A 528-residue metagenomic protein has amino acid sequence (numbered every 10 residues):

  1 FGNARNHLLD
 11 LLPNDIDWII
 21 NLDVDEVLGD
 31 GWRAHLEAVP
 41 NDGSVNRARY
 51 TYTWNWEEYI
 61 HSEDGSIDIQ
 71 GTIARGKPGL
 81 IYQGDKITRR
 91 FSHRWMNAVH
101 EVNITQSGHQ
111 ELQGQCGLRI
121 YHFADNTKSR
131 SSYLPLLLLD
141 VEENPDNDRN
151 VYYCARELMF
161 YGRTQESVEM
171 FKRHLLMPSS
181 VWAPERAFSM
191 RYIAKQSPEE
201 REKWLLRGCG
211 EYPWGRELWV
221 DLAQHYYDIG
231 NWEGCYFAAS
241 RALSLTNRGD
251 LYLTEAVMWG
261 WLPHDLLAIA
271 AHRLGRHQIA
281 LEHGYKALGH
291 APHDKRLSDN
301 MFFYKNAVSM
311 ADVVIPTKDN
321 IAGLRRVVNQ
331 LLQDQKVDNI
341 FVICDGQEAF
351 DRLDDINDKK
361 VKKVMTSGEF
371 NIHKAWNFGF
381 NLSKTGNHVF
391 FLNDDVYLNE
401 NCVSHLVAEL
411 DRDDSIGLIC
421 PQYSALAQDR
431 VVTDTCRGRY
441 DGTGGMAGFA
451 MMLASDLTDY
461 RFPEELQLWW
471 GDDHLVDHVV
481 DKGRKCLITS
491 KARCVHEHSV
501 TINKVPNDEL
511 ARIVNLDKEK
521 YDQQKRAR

Functional and structural regions predicted by a protein language model:
F1-L12, S367-S383: Glycine-rich, basic loop-to-helix element that forms the pyrophosphate-binding segment of sugar-nucleotide handling
N3-L9, L28-E169, S298, M451-M452 (+5 more regions): Catalytic-site signature of metal-activated, phosphate-bearing donor transferases, centered on the GT-A/GT-A-like
I16-V27, G386-Y397: Short beta-strand-to-loop acidic/aromatic patch adjacent to the donor-nucleotide binding site
V24-A38, V396-E409: Acidic donor-binding/catalytic loop of UDP-sugar-dependent glycosyltransferases, especially processive GT2
D42-Y50, D413-Y423: A short, conserved acidic/glycine-rich loop-to-beta-strand motif that forms the donor nucleotide-sugar/metal
R75-L80, D434-M452, L468: A recurrent flexible, glycine/aromatic-enriched loop bordering the glycosyltransferase active site that acts as
N306-Q330: N-proximal low-complexity "stem/linker" segments adjacent to membrane-targeting elements
N329-D338: Short, acidic, metal-binding catalytic loop of nucleotide-sugar glycosyltransferases
